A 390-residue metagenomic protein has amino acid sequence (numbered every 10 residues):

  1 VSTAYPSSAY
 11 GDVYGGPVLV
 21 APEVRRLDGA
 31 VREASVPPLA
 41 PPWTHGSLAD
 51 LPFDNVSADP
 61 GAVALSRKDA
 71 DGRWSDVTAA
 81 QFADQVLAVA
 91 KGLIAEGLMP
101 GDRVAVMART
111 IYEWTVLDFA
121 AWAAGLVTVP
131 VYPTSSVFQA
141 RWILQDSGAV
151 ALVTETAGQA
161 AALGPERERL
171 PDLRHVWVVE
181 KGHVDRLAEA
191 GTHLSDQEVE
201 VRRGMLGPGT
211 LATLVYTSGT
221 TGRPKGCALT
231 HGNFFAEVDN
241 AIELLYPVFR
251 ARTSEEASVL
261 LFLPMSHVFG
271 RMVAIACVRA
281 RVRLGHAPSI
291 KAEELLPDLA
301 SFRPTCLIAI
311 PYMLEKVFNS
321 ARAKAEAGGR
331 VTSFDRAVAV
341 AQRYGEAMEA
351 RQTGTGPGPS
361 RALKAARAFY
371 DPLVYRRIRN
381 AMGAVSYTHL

Functional and structural regions predicted by a protein language model:
V1-L19, A95-E96, A123-A190: Structural core segment of the AMP-binding/adenylate-forming
R25-R26, A30-S35, L51-V77: AMP-dependent adenylate-forming
P60-V63, V178, L194-Y216, R223 (+1 more regions): Conserved pre-ATP/AMP-binding loop-to-beta segment of ANL
G61-I111, T115-F119, S136-R141, G232: Conserved AMP-binding/adenylate-forming core of the ANL superfamily
D69-D71, G158-P208, A321-R377: ANL superfamily adenylate-forming
D76-A80, A212-D239: Conserved AMP-binding A3 loop
T217, T388-H389: Conserved small/polar residues in nucleotide/adenosyl-binding loops
F235-S258, M265-R377, A381: Conserved AMP-binding/adenylation subdomain of ANL enzymes
